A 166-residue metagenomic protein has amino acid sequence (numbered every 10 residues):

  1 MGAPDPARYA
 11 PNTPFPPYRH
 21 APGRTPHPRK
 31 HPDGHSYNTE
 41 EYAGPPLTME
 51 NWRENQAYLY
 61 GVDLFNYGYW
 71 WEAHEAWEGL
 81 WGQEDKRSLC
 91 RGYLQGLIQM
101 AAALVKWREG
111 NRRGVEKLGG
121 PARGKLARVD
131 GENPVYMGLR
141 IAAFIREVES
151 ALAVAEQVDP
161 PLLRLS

Functional and structural regions predicted by a protein language model:
M1-D85, R128-S166: N-terminal alpha-helical interaction modules that lie
W71, E75-E78, I98-A101, G120-G124: Generic structural signal for well-ordered, non-membrane alpha-helices
W71, R91, R113-K117: Short, solvent-exposed positions on alpha-helices
K86-Y93, E109-R112, P134-V135: Short, surface-exposed loop/turn segments at secondary-structure junctions
G110-D130: TPR/TPR-like (Sel1-like) alpha-helical repeat modules
